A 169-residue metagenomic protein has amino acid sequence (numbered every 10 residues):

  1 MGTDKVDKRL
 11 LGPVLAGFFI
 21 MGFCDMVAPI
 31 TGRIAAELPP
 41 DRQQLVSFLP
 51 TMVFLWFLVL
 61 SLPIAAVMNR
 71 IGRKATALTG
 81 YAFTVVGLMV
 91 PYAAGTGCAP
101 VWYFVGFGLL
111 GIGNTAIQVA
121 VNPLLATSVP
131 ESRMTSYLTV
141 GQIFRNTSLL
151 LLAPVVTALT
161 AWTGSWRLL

Functional and structural regions predicted by a protein language model:
R9-P40: Extracytoplasmic
D41-P50, Y103, L138: Juxtamembrane helix-start elements in MFS-like secondary transporters
F48-A66: Central cavity-lining transmembrane alpha-helices of secondary-active solute carriers, predominantly the Major
A82-G97: C-terminal ends and interior cores of transmembrane alpha-helices in multi-pass membrane transporters/permeases
A99-G106: Short hydrophobic/alpha-helical segments at membrane-entry points of transmembrane helices in Major Facilitator
G106-I143: Cytoplasmic helix-loop-helix junction between adjacent transmembrane helices in 12-TM secondary transporters
V140-L169: Helix-loop-helix hairpin linking two adjacent transmembrane segments in secondary transporters
